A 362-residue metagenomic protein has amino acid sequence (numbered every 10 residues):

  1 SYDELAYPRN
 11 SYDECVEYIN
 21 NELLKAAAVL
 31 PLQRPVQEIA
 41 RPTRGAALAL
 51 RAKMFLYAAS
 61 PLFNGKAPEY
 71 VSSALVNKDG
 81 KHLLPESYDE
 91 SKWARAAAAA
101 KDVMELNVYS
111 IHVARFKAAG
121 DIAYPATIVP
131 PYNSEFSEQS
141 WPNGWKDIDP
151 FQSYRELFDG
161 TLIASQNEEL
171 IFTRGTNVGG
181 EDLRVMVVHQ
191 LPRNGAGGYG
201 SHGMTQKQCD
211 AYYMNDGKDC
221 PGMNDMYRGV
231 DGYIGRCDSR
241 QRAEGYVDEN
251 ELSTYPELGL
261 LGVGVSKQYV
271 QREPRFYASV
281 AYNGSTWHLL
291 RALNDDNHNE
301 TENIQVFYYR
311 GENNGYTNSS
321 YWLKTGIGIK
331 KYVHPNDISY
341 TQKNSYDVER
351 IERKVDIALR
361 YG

Functional and structural regions predicted by a protein language model:
S1-G45, K53-Y88, E302-I357: Aromatic-anchored glycine-rich loop motif in surface-exposed flexible loops
E14, Y18-K25, A46, L50-K53 (+6 more regions): Extracytoplasmic/secreted proteins, especially bacterial periplasmic and envelope-associated proteins
P42-A49, N167-I171, Q271-R275, S279 (+1 more regions): Extracellular structured ligand-interaction cores
Y57-G311: An aromatic- and glycine-enriched ligand-binding surface/loop that stacks and positions planar moieties
